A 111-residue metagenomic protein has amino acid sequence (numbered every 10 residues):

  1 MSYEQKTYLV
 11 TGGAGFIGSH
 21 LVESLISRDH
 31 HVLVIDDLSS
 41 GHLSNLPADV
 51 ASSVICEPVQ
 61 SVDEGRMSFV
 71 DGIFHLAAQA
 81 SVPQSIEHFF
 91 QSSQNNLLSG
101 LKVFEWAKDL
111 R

Functional and structural regions predicted by a protein language model:
M1-R111: N-terminal Rossmann-like NAD(P)+-binding domain of SDR-like oxidoreductases, especially those catalyzing
